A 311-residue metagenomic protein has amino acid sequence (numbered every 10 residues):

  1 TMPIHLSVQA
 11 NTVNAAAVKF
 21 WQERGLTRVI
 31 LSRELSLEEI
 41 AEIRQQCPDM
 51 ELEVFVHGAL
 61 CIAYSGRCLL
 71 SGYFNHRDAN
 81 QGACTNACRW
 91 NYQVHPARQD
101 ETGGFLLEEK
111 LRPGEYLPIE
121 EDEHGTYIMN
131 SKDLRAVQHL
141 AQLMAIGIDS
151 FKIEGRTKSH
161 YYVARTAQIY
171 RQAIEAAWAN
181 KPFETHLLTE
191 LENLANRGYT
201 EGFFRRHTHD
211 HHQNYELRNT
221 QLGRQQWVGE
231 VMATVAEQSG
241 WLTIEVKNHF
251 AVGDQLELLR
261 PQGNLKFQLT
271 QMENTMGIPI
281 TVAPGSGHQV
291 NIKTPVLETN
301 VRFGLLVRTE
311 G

Functional and structural regions predicted by a protein language model:
T1-T12, A16, I30-S150, T157-T234 (+1 more regions): Active-site pocket-lining/capping segments in soluble small-molecule metabolic enzymes
G25-L26: As written
S239-G240: Basic, amphipathic alpha-helical/coil surface patches used to engage anionic, phosphate-bearing ligands and membranes
